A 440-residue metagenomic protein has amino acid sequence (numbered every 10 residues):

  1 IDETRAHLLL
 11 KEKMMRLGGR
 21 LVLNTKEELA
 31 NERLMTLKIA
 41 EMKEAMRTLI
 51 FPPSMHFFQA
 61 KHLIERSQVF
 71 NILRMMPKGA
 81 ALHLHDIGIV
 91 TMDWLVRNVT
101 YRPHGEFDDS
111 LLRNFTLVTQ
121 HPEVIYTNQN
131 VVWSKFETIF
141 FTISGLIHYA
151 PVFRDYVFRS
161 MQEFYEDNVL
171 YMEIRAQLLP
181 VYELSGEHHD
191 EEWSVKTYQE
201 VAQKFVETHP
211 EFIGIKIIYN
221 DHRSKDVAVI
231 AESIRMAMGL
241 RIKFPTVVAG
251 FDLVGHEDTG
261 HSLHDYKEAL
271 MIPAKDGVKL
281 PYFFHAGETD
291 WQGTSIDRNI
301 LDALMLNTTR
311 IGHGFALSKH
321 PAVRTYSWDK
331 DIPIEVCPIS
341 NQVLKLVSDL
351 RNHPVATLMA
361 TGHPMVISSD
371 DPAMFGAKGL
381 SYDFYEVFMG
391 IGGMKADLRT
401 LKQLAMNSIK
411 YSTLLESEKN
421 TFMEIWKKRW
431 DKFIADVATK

Functional and structural regions predicted by a protein language model:
I1-Y282, A286-P333, C337-K440: Metal-cofactor-binding active-site regions of metalloenzymes
